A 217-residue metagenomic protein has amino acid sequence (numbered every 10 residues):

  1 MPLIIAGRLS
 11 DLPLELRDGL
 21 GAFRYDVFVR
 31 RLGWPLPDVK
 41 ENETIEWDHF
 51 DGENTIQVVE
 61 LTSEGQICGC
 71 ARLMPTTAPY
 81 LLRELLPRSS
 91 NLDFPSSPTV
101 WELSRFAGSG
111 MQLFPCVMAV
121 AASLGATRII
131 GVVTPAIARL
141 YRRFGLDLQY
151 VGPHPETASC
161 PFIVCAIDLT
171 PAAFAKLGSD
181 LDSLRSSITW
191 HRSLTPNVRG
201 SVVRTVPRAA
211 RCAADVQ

Functional and structural regions predicted by a protein language model:
M1-E46, G52, Q57-I67: Short amphipathic alpha-helix that is part of the acyltransferase structural core
D48-F50, H154-P155: Short glycine-biased active-site loop of nucleotidyltransferases that positions the nucleotide triphosphate and helps
N54-I56, G69, T99, P161: Residues that flank catalytic or metal-binding motifs in active/ligand-binding sites
Q57-V59, R72, V117, I130: Short, hydrophobic/aromatic-rich beta-strand segments within well-structured domains
V58-L61, L73, I163-I167: Short beta-strand element of the conserved SAM-dependent methyltransferase core
L61-F94: Short, His- and charge-rich active-site/binding loops that engage polyanionic ligands
L81-I163, I167, P171: Acyl-donor binding region in acyl/amide transferases
R105, S159-Q217: Charge-rich, low-complexity intrinsically disordered segments
